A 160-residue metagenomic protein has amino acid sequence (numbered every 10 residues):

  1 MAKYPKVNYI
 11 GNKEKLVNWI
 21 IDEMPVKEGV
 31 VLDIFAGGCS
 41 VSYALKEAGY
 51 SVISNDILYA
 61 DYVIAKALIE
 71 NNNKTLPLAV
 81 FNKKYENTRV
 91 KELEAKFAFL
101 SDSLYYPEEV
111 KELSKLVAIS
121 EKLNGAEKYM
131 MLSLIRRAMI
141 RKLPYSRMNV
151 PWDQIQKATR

Functional and structural regions predicted by a protein language model:
M1-I34, S40-E47, N71, R137: S-adenosyl-L-methionine
G37, D56: Conserved G/P- and acidic residue-centered "switch" motifs that form tight phosphate/ATP-binding loops in soluble
S51, I57-R160: Class I S-adenosyl-L-methionine-dependent methyltransferase module
